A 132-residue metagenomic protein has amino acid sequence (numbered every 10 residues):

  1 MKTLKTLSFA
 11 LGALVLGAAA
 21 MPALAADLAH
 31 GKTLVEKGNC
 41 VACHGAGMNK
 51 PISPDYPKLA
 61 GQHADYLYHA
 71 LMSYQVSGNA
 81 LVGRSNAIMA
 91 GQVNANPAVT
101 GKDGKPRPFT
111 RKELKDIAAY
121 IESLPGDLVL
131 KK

Functional and structural regions predicted by a protein language model:
M1-L11: Bacterial N-terminal signal peptides that target proteins for export
A10-A19: Bacterial N-terminal signal peptides
A19-A25: Sec/Tat signal peptide C-region and signal peptidase I cleavage site
A29-V41, G61-A64: Sequence context surrounding c-type heme c attachment/ligation sites in exported
G38-A46, I117, I121: The canonical Cys-X-X-Cys-His
P51-A60, Q75-L124, V129-K132: Axial heme c-ligation environment in periplasmic c-type cytochrome domains
